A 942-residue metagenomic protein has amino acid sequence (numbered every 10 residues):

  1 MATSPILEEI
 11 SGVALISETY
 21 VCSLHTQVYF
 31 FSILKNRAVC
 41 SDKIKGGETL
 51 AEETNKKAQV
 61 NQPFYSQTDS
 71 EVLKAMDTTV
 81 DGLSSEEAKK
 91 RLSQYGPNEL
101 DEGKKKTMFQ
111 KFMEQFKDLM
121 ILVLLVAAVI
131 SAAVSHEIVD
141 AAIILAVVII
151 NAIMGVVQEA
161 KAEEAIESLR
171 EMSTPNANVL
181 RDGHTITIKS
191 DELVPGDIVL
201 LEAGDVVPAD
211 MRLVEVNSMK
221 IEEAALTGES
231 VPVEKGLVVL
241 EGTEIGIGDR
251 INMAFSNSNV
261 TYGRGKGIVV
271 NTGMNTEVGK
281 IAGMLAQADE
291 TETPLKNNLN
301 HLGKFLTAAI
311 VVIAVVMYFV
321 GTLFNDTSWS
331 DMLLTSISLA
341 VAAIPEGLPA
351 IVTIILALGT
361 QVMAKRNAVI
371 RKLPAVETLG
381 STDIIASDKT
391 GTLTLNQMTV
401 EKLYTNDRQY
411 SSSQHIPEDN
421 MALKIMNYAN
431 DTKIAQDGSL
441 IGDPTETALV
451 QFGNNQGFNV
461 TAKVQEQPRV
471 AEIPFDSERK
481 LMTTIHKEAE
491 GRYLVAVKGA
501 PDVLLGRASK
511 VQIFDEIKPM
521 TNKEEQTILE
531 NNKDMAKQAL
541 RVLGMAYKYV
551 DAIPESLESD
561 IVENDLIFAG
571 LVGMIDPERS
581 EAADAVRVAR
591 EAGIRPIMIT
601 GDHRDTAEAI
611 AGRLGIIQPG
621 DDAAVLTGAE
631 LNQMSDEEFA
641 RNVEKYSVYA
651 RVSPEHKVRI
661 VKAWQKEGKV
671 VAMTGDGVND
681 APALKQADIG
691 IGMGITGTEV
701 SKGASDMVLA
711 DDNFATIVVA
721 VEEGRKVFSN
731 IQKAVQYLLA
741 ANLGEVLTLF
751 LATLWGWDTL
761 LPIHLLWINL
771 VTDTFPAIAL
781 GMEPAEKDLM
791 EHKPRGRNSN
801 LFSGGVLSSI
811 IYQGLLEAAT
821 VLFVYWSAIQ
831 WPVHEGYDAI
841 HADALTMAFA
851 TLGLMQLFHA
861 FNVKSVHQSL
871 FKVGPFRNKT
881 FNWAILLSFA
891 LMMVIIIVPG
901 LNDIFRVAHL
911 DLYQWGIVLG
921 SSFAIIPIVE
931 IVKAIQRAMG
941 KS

Functional and structural regions predicted by a protein language model:
I10, T19, K35-N36: Polybasic, lysine-rich low-complexity intrinsically disordered segments
E18-V21, T26: Short hydrophobic alpha-helical segments enriched in small aliphatic residues
V28-F31, N36-P794, S799-F802, L815 (+4 more regions): Conserved cytosolic headpiece of P-type ATPases
T772, T846-A860: Generic alpha-helical transmembrane segments
S809-V824: Alpha-helical transmembrane segments of multi-pass integral membrane proteins
I840-L845: Transmembrane alpha-helix entry/boundary detector in multi-pass membrane proteins
